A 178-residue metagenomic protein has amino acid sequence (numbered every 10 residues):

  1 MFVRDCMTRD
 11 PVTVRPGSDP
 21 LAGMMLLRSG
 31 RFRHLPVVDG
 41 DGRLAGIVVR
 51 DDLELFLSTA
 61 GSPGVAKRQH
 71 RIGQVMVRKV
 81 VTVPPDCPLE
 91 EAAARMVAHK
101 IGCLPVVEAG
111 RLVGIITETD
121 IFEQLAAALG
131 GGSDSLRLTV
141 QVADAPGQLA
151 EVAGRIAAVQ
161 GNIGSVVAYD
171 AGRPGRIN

Functional and structural regions predicted by a protein language model:
M1-D10, V49-P84, P88-V97, V113-A157 (+1 more regions): Tandem CBS (Bateman) regulatory domains
F2-P20, M24-G40, L44-I47, L57-T59: Basic, Lys/Arg-rich alpha-helical nucleic-acid-recognition elements, primarily the DNA-binding modules of transcription
L27-G30, L35-D51, M96, L104-T119: A glycine-centered beta-loop-beta connector
G175-N178: A generic structural motif
